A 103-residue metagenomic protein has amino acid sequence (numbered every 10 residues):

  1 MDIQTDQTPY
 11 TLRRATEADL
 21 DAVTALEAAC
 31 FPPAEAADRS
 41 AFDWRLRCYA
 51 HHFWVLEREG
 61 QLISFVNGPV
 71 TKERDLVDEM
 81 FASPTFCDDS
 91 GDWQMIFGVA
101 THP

Functional and structural regions predicted by a protein language model:
M1-T5: Short acidic N-proximal helix/loop "leader" segments that mark the beginning of a domain or an inter-domain linker
D6-P9, L62, S90: A short, polar/charged loop/turn motif at coil->beta-strand junctions and beta-hairpin connectors
Y10-V23: A short beta-loop-alpha structural element at the N-terminal edge of CoA-dependent acyl/N-acetyltransferase catalytic
R14, W44-R47, V55: Short secondary-structure boundary/capping segments within folded domains
A15, V99-T101: Hydrophobic adenine-recognition pocket in adenosine-nucleotide-binding enzymes
T24, A28-Y49, D75-M80: Conserved GNAT-fold acetyl-CoA-binding loop/helix
H52-P69, H102: Conserved beta-hairpin
V66-V99: Conserved acyl-donor/pantetheine-binding loop and adjacent beta-alpha core of acyl/acetyltransferases and related
